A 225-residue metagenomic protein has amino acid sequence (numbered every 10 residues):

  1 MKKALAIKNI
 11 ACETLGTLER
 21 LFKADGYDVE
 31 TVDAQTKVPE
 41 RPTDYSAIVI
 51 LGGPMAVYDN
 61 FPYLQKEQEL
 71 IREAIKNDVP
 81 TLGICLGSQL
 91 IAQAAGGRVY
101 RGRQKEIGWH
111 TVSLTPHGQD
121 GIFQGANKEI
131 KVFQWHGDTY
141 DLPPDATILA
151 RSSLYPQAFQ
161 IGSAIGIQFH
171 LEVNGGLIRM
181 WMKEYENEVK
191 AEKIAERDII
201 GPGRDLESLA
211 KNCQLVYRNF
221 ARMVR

Functional and structural regions predicted by a protein language model:
M1-N77, K190-R225: N-terminal beta1-alpha1 cap of cysteine-dependent amidohydrolase-like domains
L18-E19, N60-Y63, A95-G96, D145-A146 (+1 more regions): Short amphipathic alpha-helical segments
L21, W109-T111, W135, W181 (+2 more regions): Tryptophan-centric aromatic hotspots in well-structured domains and transmembrane helices
D25, L51, E73, N77-D78 (+3 more regions): Structured helix-beta-strand junction loops
I50-G118: Cysteine-nucleophile active-site neighborhood
A95-L177: Pocket-forming structural segment of enzyme catalytic cores
E172-P202: C-terminal helical/coil "lid" or tail adjacent to the Rossmann-like core of SAM-dependent
